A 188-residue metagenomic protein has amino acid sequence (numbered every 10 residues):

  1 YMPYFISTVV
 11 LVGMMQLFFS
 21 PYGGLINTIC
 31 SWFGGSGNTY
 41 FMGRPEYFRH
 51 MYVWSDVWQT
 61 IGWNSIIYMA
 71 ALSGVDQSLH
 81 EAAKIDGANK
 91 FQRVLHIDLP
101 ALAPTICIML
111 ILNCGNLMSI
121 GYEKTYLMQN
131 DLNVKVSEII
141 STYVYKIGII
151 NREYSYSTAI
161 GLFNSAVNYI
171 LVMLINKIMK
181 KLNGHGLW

Functional and structural regions predicted by a protein language model:
Y1-W188: A structural signal for multi-pass alpha-helical bundles of membrane permease subunits that mediate small-molecule
